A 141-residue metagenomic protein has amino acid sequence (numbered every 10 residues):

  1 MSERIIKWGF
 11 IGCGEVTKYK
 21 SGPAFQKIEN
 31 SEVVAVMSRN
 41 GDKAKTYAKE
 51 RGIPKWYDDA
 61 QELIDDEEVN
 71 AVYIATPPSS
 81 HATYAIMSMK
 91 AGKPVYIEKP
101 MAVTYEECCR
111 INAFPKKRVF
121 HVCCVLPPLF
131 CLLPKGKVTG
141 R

Functional and structural regions predicted by a protein language model:
M1-R51: N-terminal Rossmann-like dinucleotide-binding module
K7, E32, E68-A71, P94 (+1 more regions): Structural signature of beta-strand start/N-cap positions in the alpha/beta core of ABC transporter nucleotide-binding
T17, Y57, I97, V122-C124: Hydrophobic residues in well-ordered beta-strands that form the structural core
S21-P23, K45-K49, Y84-M87, C109 (+1 more regions): Short amphipathic alpha-helical segments
I28-N30, A91, K117-F120: Short helix-capping segments at alpha-helix termini
R51-F114: Beta-loop-alpha module in the N-terminal Rossmann-like domain of NAD(P)-dependent dehydrogenases, especially those
A102-R141: A contiguous active-site-proximal alpha/beta segment in oxidoreductase catalytic domains
